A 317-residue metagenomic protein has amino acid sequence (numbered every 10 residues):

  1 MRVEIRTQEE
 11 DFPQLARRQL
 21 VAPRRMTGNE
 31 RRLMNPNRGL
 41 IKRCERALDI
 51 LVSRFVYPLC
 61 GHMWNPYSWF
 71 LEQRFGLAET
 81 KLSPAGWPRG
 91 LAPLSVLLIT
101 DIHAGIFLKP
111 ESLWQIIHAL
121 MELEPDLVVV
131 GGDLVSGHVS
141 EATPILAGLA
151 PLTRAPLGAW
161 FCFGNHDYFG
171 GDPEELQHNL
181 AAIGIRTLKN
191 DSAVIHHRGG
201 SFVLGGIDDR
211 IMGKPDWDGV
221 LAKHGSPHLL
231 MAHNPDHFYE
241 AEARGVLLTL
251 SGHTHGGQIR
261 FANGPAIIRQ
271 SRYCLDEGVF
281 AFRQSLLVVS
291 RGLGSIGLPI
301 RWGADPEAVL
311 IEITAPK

Functional and structural regions predicted by a protein language model:
M1-L77: Non-catalytic terminal accessory segments
P66-L71, A78-S83, I145-G213: Extended active-site neighborhood of metal-dependent phosphoesterases/phosphodiesterases
S83-L97, I185, A193-G205, G225 (+2 more regions): Beta-strand-turn-beta hairpins that frame and shape the catalytic cleft of phosphate-ester-processing enzymes
G90-H178, I183-R186: Membrane-embedded segments
P93-A104, S201-R210, L229-H233, L286-R291: Active-site-proximal beta-strand elements of phosphoester/diester hydrolases
L97-T100, L127-D133, G158-N165, L188-D191 (+3 more regions): Active-site neighborhood of phospho(di)ester-bond hydrolases with catalytic His/Asp-centered motifs
A182, P235-P316: Conserved beta-sheet core of the metallophosphoesterase superfamily
M212-H224, M231-L248: Active-site-proximal loop/helix segments of hydrolase catalytic cores
